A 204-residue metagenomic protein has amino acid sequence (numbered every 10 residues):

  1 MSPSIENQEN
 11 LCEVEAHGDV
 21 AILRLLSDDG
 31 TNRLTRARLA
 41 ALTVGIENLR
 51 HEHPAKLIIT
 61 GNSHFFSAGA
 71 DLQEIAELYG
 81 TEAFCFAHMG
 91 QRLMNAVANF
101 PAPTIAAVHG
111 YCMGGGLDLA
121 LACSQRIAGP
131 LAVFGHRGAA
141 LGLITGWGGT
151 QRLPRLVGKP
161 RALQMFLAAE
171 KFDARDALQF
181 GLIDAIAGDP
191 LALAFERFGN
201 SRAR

Functional and structural regions predicted by a protein language model:
M1-T60, N95: Conserved CoA-thioester-binding segment of acyl-CoA-metabolizing enzymes
S2-L26, L167-R204: Amphipathic alpha-helical segments at domain termini/boundaries
I59, D71, L119-L121, A177: Hydrophobic/aromatic residues within transmembrane alpha-helices of multi-pass small-molecule transporters
T60, A107-V108, R137: Structural motif
T60-L93, A140-G142: Glycine- (often His-adjacent) and acidic-residue-rich active-site loop that binds/positions the CoA thioester
L93, M113-F166, F195: CoA-thioester-processing core
P101-Y111: A short, small-residue-rich loop immediately preceding and capping a beta-strand
T104, R126-I127, I186: Short, well-ordered beta-strand core segments
